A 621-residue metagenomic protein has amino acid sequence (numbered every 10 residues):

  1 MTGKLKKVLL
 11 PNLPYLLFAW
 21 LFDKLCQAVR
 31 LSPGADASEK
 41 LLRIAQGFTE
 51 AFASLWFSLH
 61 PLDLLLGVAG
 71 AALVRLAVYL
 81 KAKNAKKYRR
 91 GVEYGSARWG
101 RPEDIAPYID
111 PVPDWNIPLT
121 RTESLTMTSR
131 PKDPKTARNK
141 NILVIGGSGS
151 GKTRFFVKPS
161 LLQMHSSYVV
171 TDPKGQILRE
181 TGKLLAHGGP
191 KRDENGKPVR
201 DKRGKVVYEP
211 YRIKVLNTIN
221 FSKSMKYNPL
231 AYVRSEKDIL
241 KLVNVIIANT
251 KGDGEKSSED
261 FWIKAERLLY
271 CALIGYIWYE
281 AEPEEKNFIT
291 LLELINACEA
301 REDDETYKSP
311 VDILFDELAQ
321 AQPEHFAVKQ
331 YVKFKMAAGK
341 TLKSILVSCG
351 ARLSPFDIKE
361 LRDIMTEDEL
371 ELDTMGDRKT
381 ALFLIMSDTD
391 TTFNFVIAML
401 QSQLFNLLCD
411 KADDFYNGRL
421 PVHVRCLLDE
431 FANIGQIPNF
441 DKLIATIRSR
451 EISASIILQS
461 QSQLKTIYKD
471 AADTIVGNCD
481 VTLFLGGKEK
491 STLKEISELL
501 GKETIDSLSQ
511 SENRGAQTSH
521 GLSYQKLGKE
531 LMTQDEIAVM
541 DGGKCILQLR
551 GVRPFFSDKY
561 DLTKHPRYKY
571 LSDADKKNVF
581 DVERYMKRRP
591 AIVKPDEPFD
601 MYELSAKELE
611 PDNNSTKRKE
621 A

Functional and structural regions predicted by a protein language model:
M1-S150, R154-V157, E194-K202, K502 (+2 more regions): Basic- and hydrophobic-enriched, low-structure N-terminal and domain-boundary segments that flank ATP-binding catalytic
L5, Q27, R138-I452, I467 (+4 more regions): P-loop NTPase motor domains
F48-S54, L64-I117, E236-I246, L294-A297 (+4 more regions): Short alpha-helical interface patches
R75, R101-Y108, P118-P134, T341-V347 (+6 more regions): A broad, low-specificity signal for short, low-complexity segments enriched in glycine/proline and polar/charged
A97, P111, S124, K140-N141 (+6 more regions): General secondary-structure edge motif
P113-L119, F395-Q403, I496: Conserved long hydrophobic alpha-helices within structured protein cores
I444-I546: Conserved ATP-driven motor cores of ASCE-family P-loop NTPases powering translocation/secretion/packaging/pilus
